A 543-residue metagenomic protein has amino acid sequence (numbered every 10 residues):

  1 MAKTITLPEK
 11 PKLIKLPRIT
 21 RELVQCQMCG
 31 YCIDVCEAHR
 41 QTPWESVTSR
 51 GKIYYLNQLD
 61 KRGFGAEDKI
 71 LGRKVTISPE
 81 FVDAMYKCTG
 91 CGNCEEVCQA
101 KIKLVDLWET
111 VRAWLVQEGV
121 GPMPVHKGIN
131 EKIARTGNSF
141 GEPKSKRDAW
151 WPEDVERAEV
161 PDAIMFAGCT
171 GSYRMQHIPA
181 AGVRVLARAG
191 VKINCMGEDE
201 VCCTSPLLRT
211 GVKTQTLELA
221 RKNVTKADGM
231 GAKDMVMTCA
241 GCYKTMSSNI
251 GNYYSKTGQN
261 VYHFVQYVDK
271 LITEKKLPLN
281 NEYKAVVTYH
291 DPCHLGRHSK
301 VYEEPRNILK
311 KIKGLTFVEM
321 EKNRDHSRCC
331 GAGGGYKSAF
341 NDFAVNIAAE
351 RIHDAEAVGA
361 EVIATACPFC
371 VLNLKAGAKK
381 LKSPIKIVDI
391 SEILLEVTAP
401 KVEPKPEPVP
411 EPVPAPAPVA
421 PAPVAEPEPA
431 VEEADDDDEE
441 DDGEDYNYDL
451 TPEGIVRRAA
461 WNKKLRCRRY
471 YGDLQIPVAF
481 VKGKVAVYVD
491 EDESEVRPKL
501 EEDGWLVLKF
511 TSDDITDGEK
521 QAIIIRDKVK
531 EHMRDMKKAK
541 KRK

Functional and structural regions predicted by a protein language model:
M1-S46, Q58: Long terminal accessory regions outside catalytic cores
L7, L13-L23, I53-Y253, L271: Iron-sulfur-cluster electron-transfer modules
C29-I33, C91-C94, C293, G331-G333: Cysteine-cluster motifs in flexible loop/terminal segments that predominantly coordinate metals
K101, T170-H263, H294-K311, L315-P410: Cofactor-cradling patches in redox/metallo enzymes
A158-F166, N281-V287, K482-G483: A short, charged/proline- and glycine-enriched loop that marks the coil->beta-strand transition at the N-terminal
T273-L309: C-terminal amphipathic alpha-helical segment
K401-D445, K541-R542: Acidic, proline-/serine-/threonine-rich low-complexity intrinsically disordered repeat tracts
D435-K543: Nucleic-acid endo/exonuclease domains
